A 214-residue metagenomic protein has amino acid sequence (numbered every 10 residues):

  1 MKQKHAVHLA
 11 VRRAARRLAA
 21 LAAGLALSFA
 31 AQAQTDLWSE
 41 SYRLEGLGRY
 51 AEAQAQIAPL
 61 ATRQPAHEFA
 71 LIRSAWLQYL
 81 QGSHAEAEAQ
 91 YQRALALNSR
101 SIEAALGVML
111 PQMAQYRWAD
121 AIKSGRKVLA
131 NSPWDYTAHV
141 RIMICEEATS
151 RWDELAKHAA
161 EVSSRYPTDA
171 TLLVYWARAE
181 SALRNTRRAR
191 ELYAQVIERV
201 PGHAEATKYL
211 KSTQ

Functional and structural regions predicted by a protein language model:
A31-F69: N-terminal leader/linker segments that initiate helical-solenoid repeat arrays
G46-L47, L80-Q81, A114-Q115, A148-T149 (+2 more regions): Register position in tetratricopeptide repeats
P59-L60, R93-A94, K127-V128, E161-V162 (+1 more regions): Canonical positions in the second alpha-helix
R63, L97, A130-N131, S164-Y166 (+1 more regions): Structural marker of alpha-solenoid helical repeat scaffolds
